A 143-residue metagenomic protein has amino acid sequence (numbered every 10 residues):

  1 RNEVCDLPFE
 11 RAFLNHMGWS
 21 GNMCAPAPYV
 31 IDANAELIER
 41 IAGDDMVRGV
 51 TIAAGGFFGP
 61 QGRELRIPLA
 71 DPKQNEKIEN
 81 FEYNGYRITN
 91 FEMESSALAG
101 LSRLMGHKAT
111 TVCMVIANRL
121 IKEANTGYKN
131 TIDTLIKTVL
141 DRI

Functional and structural regions predicted by a protein language model:
R1-I143: Glycine-rich phosphate- or other oxyanion-binding loops that anchor nucleotides, phosphorylated ligands
